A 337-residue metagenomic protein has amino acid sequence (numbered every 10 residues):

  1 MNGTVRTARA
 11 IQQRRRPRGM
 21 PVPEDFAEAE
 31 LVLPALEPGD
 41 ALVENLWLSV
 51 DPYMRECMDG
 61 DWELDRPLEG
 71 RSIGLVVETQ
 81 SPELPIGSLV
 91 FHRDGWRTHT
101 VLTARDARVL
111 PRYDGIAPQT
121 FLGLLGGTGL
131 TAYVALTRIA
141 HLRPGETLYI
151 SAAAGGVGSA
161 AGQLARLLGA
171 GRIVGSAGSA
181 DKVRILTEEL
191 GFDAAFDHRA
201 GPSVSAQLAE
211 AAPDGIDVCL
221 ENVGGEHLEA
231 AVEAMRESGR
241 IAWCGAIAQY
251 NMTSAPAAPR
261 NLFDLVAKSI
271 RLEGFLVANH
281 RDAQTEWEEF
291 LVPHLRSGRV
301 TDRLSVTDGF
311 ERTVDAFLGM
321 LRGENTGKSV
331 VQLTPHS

Functional and structural regions predicted by a protein language model:
N2-R6, A278-S337: C-terminal hydrophobic helical "lid"/dimerization subdomain of Rossmann-like NAD(P)H-dependent oxidoreductases
L33-V50, E56-W96: Glycine-rich beta-strand-centered segment in the early N-terminal region that forms part of a ligand/cofactor-binding
R71-I73, P85-A152: NAD(P)H dinucleotide-binding glycine-rich loop of Rossmann-like/cofactor-binding domains, especially the beta1-alpha1
T79-E83, G175-R184, R199, G225-E226 (+1 more regions): Short glycine/proline-centered loop/turn elements that form peptide/ligand docking sites
F91, Y149, F196, D217-L220: N-terminal Rossmann-like NAD(P) cofactor-binding module of classical short-chain dehydrogenase/reductase
L122-G201: Mid-domain Rossmann-like dinucleotide-binding core that forms the NAD(H)/NADP(H) cofactor-binding site
L186-T187, E226-V300, T334-S337: Glycine-rich phosphate-binding loop and adjacent beta-alpha segment of Rossmann(oid) nucleotide-cofactor-binding
S203-P213: Short amphipathic alpha-helix with an adjacent loop that forms part of the alpha/beta core around
